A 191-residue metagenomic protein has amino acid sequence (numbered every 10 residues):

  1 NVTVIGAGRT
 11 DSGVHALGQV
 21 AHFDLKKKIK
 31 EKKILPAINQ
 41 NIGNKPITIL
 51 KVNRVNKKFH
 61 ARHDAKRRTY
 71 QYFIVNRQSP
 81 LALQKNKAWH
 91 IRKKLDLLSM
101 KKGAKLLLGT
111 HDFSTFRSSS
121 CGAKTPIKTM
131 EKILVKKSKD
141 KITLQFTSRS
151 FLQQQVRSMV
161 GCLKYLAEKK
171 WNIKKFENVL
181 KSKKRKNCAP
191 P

Functional and structural regions predicted by a protein language model:
N1-P191: Structured-RNA-binding interfaces characteristic of tRNA pseudouridine synthases
